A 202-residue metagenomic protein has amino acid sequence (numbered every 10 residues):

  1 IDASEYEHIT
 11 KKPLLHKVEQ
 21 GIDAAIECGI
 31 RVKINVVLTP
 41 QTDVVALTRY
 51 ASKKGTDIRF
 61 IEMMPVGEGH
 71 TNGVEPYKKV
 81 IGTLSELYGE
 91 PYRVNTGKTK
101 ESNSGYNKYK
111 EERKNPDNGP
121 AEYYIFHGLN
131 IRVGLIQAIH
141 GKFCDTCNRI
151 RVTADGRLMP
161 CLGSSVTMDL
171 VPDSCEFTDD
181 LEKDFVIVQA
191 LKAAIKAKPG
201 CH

Functional and structural regions predicted by a protein language model:
I1-I61: Radical SAM/AdoMet-radical enzyme domain recognition
E68-H202: Accessory C-terminal segments flanking Radical SAM cores
